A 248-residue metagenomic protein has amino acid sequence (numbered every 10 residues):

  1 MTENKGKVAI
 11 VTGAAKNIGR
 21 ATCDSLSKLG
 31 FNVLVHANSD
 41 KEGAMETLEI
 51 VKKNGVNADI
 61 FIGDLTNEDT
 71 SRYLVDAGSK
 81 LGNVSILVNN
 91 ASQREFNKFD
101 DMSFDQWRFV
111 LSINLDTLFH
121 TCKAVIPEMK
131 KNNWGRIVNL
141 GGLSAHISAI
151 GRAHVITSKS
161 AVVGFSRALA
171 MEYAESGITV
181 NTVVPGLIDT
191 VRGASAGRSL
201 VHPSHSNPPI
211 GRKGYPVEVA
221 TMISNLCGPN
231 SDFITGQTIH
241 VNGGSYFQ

Functional and structural regions predicted by a protein language model:
A15-K16: Conserved glycine-rich cofactor-binding loop
F31-E46: Conserved glycine-rich Rossmann-like NAD(P)H-binding loop of the short-chain dehydrogenase/reductase
T47, E175, T182-P208, K213 (+1 more regions): A glycine/serine/threonine-rich, flexible loop-to-helix segment that serves as the NAD(P) cofactor-binding "lid"
K98-F99, Q106-L111, G193, S204: Substrate-binding pocket helix/loop in short-chain dehydrogenase/reductase
C122, S158, S166: Active-site helix of classical SDR
P127, M171-E175, D232: Alpha-helical segment proximal to the catalytic Tyr-Lys
I147, H202, N207, S224 (+1 more regions): Short C-terminal tail/terminal secondary-structure segment of NAD(P)H-dependent dehydrogenase/reductase domains
